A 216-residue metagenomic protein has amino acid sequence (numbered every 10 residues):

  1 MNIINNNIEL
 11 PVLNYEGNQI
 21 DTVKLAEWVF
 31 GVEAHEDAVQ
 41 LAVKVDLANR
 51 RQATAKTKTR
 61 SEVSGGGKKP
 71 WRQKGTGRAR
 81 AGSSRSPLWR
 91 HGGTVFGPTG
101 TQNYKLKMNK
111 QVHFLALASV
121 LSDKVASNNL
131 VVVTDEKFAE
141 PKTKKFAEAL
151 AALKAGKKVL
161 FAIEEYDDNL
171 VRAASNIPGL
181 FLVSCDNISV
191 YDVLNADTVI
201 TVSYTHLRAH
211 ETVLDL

Functional and structural regions predicted by a protein language model:
I3-E9: A short, compositionally biased
Y15, D21-T134: Basic, glycine/proline-rich low-complexity segments that contact nucleic acids
W28, D135-K137, I163-Y166, D186-I188 (+1 more regions): Short, ordered loop/turn segments at secondary-structure junctions
K107-D167, A173: Acidic (Asp/Glu) carboxylate-rich active-site/surface patches
D167-D192: Nucleotide-binding motor/catalytic cores of P-loop/tubulin-like NTPases across gene-expression machines
T198-I200: Short, well-ordered beta-strand core segments
T205-T212: Conserved small/polar residues in nucleotide/adenosyl-binding loops
